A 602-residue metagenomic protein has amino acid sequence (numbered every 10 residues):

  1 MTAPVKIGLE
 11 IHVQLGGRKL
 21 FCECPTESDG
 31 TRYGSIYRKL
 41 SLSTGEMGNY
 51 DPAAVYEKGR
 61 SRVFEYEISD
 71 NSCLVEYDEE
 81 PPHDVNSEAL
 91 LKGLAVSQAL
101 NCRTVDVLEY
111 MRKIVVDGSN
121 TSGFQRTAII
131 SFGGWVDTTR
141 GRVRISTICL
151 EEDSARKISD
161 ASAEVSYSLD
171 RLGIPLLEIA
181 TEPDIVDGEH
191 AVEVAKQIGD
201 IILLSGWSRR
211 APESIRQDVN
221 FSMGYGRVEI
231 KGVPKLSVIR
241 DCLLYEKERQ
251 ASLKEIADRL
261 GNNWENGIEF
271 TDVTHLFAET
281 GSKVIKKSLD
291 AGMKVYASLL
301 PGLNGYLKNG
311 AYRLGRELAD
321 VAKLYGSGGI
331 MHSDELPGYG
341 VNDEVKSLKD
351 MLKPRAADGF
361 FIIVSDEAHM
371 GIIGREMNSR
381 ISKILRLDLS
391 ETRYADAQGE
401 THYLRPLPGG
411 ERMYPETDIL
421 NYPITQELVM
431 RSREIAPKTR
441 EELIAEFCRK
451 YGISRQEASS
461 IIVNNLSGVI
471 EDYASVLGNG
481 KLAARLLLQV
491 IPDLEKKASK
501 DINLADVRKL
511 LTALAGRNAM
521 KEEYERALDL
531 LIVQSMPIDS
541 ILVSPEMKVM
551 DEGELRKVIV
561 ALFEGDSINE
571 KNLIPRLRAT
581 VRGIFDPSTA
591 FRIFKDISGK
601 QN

Functional and structural regions predicted by a protein language model:
M1-I435, R455: Basic, nucleic-acid-interacting segments
L91, R316, E411, R455-S459 (+5 more regions): Non-catalytic, well-ordered alpha-helical scaffold segments
T425, A436-Y473, L482: Long, charged low-complexity interaction segments
I444-C448, E471-S475, P492, L511-A515 (+3 more regions): Amphipathic alpha-helical segments within well-ordered protein domains
G452, A474-A483, N518-A519, I568: Structural motif
S460-A513: Long, well-ordered mid-to-C-terminal structural blocks that present hydrophobic/aromatic surfaces
D501-R508, K521-G583: Strongly charged, low-complexity linkers/loops
E570-N602: C-terminal tails and terminal domains of large nucleic-acid-associated and other macromolecular-machine proteins
